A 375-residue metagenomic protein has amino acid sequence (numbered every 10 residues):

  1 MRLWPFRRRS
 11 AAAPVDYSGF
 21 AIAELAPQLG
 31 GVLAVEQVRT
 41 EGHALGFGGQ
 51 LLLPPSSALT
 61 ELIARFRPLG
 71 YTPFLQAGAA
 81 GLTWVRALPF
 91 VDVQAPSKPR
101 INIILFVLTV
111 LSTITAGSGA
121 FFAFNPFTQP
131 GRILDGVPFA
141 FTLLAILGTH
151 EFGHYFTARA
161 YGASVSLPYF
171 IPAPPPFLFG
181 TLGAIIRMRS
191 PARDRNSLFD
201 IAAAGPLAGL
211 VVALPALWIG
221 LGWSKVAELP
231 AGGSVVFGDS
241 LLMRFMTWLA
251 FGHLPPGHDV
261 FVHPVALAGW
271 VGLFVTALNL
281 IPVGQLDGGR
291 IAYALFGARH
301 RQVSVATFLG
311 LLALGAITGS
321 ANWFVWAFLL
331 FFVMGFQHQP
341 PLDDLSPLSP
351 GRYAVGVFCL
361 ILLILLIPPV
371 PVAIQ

Functional and structural regions predicted by a protein language model:
M1-Q375: Hydrophobic transmembrane alpha-helices and their immediate loop junctions in multi-pass integral membrane proteins
